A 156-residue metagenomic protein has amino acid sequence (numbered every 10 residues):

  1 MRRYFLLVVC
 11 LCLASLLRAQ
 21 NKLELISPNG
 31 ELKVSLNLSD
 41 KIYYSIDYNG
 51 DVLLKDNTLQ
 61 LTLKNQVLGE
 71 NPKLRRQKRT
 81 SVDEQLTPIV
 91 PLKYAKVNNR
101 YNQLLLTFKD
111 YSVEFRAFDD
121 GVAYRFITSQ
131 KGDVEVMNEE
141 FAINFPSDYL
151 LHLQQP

Functional and structural regions predicted by a protein language model:
M1-K22: Bacterial Sec-dependent N-terminal signal peptides
K22-P156: N-terminal accessory beta-strand-rich subdomains and adjacent acidic, glycine-rich linkers that precede catalytic cores
